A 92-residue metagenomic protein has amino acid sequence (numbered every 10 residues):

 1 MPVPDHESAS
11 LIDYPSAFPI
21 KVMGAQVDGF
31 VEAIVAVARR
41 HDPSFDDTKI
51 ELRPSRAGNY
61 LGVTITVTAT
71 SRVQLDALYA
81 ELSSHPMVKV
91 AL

Functional and structural regions predicted by a protein language model:
M1-L92: Long, contiguous binding/interaction regions
